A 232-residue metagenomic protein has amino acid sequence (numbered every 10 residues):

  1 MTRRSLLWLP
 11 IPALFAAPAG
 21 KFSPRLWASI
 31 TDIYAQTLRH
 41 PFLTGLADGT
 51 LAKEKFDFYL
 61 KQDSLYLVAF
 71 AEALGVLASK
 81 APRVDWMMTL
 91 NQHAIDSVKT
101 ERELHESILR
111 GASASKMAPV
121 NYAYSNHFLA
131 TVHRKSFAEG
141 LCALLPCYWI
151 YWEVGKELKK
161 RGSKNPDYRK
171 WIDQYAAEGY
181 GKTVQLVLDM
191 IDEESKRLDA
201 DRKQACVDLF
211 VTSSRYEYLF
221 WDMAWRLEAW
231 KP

Functional and structural regions predicted by a protein language model:
M1, F15-S23, A28: C-terminal segment of N-terminal export signals and the immediately downstream linker at the start of the mature
M1-P12: N-terminal secretory signal peptides and thylakoid transit peptides that target proteins across membranes
W27-L51, L186-R197: Short alpha-helical hairpin
T31-L38, L46, T50-K80, T100 (+2 more regions): Alpha-helical bundle segments that constitute or directly flank the non-heme di-iron/ferroxidase center
A73, S79, L158-K170, V184-S195 (+1 more regions): Domain-length accessory/inserted modules outside core catalytic folds
D85-K182, V211, R215: Active-site-proximal alpha-helical scaffolds that flank and shape metal-associated catalytic sites
G181-V184, L188-I191, K203, S213-S214 (+1 more regions): Carbohydrate-associated surface elements
V207-P232: Acidic, carboxylate-rich catalytic segments that either coordinate divalent cations
